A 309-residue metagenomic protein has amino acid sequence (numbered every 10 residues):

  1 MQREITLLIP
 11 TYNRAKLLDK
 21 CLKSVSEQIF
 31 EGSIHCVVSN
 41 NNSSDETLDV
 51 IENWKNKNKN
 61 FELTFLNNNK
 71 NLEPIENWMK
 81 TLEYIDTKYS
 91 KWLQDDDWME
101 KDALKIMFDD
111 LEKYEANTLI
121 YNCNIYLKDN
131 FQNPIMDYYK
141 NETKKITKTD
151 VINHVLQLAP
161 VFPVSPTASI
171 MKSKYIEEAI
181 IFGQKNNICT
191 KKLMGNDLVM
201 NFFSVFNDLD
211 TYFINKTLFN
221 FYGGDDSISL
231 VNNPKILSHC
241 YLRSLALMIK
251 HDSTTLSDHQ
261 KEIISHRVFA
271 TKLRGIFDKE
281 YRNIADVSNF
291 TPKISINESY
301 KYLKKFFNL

Functional and structural regions predicted by a protein language model:
M1-K235: Nucleotide-sugar donor-binding/catalytic module of glycosyltransferases that assemble extracellular/cell-envelope
Q157-F162, I180-F182, N186-N187, L193-M194 (+3 more regions): C-terminal subregions of glycosyltransferases and related glycan-biosynthesis enzymes
